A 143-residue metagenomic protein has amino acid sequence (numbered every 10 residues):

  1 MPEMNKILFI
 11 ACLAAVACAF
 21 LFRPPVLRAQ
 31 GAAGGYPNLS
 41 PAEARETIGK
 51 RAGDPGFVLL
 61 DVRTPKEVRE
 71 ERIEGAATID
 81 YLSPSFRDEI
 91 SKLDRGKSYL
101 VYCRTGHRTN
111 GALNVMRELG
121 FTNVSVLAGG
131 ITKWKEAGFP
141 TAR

Functional and structural regions predicted by a protein language model:
P2-F57, P65-L100, R104-R143: Rhodanese-like catalytic fold shared by cysteine-dependent sulfurtransferases and DSP/PTP-type phosphatases
